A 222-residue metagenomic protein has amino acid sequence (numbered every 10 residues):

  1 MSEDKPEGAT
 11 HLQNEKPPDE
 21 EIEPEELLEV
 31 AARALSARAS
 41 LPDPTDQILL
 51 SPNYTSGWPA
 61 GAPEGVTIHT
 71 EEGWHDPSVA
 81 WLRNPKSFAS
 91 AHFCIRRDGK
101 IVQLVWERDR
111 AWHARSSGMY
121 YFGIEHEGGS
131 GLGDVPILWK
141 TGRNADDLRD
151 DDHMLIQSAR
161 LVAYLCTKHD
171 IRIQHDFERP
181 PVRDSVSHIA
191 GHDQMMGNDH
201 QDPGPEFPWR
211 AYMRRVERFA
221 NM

Functional and structural regions predicted by a protein language model:
M1-S117: N-terminal catalytic cores of peptidoglycan-degrading enzymes
S2-T45, V135-M222: Basic/polar, cationic surfaces and motifs that engage anionic cell-wall and phosphate/carboxylate ligands
G65, Y121-G123, H188-A190: Structural preference for beta-strand elements that scaffold enzyme active sites
W74, S130-L132, G197: Feature marks short, surface-exposed loop/turn motifs that line or immediately flank catalytic pockets and channel
R115-D134: Short coil-to-beta-strand
